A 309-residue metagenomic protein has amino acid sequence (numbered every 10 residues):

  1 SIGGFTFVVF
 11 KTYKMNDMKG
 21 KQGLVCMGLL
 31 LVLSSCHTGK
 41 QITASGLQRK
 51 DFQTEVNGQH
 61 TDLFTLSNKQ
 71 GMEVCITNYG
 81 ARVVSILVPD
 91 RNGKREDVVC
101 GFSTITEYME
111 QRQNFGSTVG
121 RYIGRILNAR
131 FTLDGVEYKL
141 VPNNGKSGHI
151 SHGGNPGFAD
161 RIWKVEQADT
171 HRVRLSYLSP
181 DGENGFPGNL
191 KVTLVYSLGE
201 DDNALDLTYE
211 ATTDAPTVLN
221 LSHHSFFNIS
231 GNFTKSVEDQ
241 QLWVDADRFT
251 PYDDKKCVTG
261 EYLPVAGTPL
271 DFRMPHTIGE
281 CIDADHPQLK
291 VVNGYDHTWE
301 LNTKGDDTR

Functional and structural regions predicted by a protein language model:
S1-A44: Bacterial Sec-dependent N-terminal signal peptides
H37-M72, N78-R309: An exposed, glycine/acidic-rich loop-and-rim segment of catalytic or binding clefts
